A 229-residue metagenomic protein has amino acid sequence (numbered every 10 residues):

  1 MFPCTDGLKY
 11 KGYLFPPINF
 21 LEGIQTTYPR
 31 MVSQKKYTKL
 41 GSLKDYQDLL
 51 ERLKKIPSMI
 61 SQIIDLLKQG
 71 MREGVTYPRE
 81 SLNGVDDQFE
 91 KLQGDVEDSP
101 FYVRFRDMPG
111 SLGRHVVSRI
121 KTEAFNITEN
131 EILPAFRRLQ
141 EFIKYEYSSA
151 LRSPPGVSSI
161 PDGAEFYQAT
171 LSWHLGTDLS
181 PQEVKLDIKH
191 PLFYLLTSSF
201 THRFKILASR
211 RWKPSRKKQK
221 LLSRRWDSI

Functional and structural regions predicted by a protein language model:
M1-I229: N-terminal maturation segment of proteins
